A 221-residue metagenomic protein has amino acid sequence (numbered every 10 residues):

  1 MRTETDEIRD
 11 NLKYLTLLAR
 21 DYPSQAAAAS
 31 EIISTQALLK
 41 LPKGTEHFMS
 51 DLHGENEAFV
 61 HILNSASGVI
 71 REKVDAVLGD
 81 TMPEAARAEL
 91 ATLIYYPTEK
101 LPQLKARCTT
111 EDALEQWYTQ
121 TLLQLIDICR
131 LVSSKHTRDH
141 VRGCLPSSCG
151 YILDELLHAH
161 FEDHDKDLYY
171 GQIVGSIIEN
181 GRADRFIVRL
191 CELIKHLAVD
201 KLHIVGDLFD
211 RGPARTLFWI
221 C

Functional and structural regions predicted by a protein language model:
M1-C221: Feature recognizes metal-dependent phosphohydrolase scaffolds
